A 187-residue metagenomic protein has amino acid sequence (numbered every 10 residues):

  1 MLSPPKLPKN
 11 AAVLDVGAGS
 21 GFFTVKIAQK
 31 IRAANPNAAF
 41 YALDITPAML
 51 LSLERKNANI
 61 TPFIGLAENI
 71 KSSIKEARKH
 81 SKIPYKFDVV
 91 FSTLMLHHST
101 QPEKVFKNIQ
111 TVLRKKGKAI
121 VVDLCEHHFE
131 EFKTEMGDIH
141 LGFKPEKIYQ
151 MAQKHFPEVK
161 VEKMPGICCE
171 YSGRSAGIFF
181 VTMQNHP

Functional and structural regions predicted by a protein language model:
M1-K9, K26-Q29: Conserved alpha-helix/loop element of class I SAM-dependent methyltransferases that forms part of the SAM/SAH-binding
A12, G117-K118: Short glycine-centered segments of the SAM/dcSAM-binding site in methyltransferase folds
A12-A77: Class I SAM-dependent methyltransferase SAM/SAH-binding core
F91: A conserved beta-strand element that flanks and buttresses the S-adenosyl-L-methionine
L94-M95: Short catalytic micro-motifs in class I SAM-dependent methyltransferases
E103-K115: A short glycine-rich, Lys/Arg-flanked "PGG" loop and its adjoining helix->strand segment in the class I
I120-S175, F180-V181: C-terminal alpha-helical "lid/dimerization" subdomain adjacent to the S-adenosyl-L-methionine
V181-P187: C-terminal lobe and adjacent flexible extensions of AdoMet/dcAdoMet transferase-like proteins
